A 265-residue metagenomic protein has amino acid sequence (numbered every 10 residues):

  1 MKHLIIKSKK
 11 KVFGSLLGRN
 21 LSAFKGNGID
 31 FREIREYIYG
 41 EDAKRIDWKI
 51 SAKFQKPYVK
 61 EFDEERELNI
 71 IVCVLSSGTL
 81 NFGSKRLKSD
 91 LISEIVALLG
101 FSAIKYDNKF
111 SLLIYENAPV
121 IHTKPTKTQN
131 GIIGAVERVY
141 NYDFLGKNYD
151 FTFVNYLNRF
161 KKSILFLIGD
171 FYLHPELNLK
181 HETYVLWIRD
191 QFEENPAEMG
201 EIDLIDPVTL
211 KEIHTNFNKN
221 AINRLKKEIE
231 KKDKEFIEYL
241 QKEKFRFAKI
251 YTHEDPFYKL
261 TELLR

Functional and structural regions predicted by a protein language model:
M1-K25, E33, R159-K162, L177-R265: Von Willebrand factor type A / integrin I
M1-T123, I164-F166, Q241: An amphipathic, basic-hydrophobic helix/alpha-beta surface used to engage anionic, phosphate-rich ligands or surfaces
C73, L167-G169, V185-I188: Conserved beta-strand segments of the P-loop GTPase G domain that flank and frequently precede/overlap
T79-L80, Y172-E176, F192-E193: Short acidic, S/G/P-rich loop/turn micro-motifs used as interaction or catalytic elements
K109-F110, V136, P196-G200: A short, compositionally biased
H122-E137, E238-F245, R265: Short, electropositive alpha-helical surface patch
T128-S163, L173-H174, D190: Von Willebrand factor
I168-Y172, T252: Structural motif
